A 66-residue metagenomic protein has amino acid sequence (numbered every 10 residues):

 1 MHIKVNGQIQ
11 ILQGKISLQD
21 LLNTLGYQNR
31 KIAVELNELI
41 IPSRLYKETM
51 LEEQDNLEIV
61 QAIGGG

Functional and structural regions predicted by a protein language model:
M1-H2: Absolute protein N-terminus
V5-G7, L36: Structural motif
I16-G26: Short amphipathic, charge-patterned alpha-helical segments
L36-K47: Short acidic beta-strand-loop surface patches of small beta-rich interaction domains
Q54-L57: Loop/turn positions that initiate beta-strands
